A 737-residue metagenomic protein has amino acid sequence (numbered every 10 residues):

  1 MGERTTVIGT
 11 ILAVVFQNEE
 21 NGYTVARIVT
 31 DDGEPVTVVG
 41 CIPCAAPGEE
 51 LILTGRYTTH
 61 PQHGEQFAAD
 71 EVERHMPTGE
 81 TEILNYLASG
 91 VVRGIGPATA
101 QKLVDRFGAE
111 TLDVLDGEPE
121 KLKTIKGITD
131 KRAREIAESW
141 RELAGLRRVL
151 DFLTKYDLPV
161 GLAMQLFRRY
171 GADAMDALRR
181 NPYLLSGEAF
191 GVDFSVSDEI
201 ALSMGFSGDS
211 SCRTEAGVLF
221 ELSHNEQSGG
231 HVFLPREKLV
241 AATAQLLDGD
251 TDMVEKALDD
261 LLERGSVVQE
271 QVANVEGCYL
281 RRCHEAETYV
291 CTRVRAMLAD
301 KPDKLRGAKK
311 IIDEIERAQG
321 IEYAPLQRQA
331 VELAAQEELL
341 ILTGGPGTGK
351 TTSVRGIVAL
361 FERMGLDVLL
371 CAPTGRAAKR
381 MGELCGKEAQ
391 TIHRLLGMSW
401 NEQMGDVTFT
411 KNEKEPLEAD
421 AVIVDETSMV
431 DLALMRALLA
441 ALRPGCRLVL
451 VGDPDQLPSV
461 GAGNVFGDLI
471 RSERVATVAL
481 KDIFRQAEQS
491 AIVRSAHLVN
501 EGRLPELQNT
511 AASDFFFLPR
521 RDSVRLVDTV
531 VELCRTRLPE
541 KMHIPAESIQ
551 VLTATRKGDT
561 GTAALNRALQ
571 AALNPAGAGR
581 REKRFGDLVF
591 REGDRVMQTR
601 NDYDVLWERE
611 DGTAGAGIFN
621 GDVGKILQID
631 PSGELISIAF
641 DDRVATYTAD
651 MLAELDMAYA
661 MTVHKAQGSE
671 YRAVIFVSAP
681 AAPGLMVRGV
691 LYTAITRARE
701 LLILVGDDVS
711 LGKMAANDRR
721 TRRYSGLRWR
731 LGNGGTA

Functional and structural regions predicted by a protein language model:
M1-K310, A737: Accessory, non-ATPase domains that flank or precede helicase/AAA+ motor cores in DNA-metabolism machines
V14, L53, Q598, I626-I629 (+1 more regions): A generic structural signal for residues embedded in beta-strands
K310-L339: Conserved pre-motif I regulatory segment
R328-V331, Q336-T510: ASCE P-loop NTPase helicase motor core
P454-G617, L627: Conserved helicase motor core of P-loop NTPases
E610-T613, N620-A737: C-terminal accessory regions
